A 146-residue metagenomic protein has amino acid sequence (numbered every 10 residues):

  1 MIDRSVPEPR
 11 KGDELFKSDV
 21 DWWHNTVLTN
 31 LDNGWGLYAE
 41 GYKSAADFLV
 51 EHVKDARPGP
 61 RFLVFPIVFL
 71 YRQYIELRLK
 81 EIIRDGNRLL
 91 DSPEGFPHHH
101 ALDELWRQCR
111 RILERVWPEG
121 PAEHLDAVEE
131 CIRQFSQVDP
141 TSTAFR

Functional and structural regions predicted by a protein language model:
M1-R146: Domain-scale activation on soluble regions of proteins
